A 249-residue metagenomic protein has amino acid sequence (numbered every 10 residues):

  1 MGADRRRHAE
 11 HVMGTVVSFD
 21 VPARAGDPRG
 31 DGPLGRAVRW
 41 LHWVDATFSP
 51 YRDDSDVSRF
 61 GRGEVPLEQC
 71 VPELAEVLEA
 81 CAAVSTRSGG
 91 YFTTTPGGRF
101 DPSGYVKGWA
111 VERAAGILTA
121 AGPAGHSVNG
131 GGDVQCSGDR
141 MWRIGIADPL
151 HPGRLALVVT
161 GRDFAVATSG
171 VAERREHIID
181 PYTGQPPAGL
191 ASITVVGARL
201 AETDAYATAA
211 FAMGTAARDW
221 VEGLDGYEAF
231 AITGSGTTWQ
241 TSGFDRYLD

Functional and structural regions predicted by a protein language model:
M1-D249: Mature catalytic core of soluble alpha/beta enzymes
